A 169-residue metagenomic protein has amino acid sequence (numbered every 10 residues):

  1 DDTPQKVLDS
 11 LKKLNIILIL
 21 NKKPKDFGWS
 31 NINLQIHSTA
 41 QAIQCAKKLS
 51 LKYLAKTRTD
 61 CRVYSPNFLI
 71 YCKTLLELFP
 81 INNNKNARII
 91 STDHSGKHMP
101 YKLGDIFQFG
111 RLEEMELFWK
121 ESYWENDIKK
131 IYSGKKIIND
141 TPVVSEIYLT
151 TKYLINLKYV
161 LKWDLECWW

Functional and structural regions predicted by a protein language model:
D1-L49: Active-site-proximal specificity loops/subdomain of glycosyltransferases
P4-N15, F68-L75, Y153: Short, aromatic/basic amphipathic alpha-helical patches
I17, Y53, R88-I89: Short, Asp-centered acidic motifs that coordinate Mg2+ and/or phosphate in catalytic or ligand-binding sites
K23, R58-T59, T92-S95: Histidine-centered beta-alpha loop that forms part of the nucleotide-sugar donor binding/catalytic region in diverse
I32-A40, C61, P142-I147: Conserved glycosyltransferase catalytic-site signature
L51-R62: Short beta-strand-to-loop acidic/aromatic patch adjacent to the donor-nucleotide binding site
V63-L69, L76-W169: Catalytic core and acceptor-binding pocket of nucleotide-sugar-dependent glycosyltransferases
